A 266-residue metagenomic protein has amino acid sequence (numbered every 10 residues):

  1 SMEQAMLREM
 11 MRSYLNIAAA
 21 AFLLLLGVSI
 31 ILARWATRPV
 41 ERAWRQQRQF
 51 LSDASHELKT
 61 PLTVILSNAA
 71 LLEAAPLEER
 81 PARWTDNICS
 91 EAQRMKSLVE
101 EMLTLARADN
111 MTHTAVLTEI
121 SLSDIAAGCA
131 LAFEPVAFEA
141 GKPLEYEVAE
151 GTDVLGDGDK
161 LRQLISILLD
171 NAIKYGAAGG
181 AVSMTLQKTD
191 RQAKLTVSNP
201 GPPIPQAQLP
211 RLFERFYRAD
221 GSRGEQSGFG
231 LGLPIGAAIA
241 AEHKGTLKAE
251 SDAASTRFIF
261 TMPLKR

Functional and structural regions predicted by a protein language model:
E73-E79: Short acidic helix/loop segment immediately C-terminal to the autophosphorylated histidine in two-component histidine
S90-M95: Short alpha-helical segment of the dimerization/phosphotransfer core of two-component systems
V116-E119, F138, P143-D153: Conserved catalytic submotifs in the C-terminal HATPase_c
A172-I173: Short helix-loop "hinge" at the ATP-lid/N-box region of the Bergerat-fold HATPase_c
I204-Y217: Short conserved segment of the HATPase_c
G232-G236: Short alpha-helical Gxxx[C/S/T] motif in the catalytic ATP-binding
K244-G245, A249: Conserved glycine-rich
